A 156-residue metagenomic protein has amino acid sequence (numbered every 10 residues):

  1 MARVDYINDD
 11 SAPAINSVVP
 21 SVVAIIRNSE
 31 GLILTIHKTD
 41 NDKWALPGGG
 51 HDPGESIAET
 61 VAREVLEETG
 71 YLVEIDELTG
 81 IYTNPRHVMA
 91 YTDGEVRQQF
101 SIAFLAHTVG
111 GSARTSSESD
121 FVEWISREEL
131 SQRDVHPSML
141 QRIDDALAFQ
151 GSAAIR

Functional and structural regions predicted by a protein language model:
M1-V23, G94-E95: Acidic, metal-coordinating catalytic segment for phosphate/diphosphate chemistry, firing primarily on the Nudix
V19, N41, L46, V73 (+1 more regions): Short connector loops at helix/strand junctions that flank enzyme active sites, especially segments positioning acidic
P20-V22, G31, F100-I102, D120: Change "...and in nucleic-acid phosphodiester-cleaving endonucleases..." to "...and in nucleic-acid processing enzymes
A24, L78, F104-A106: A structural signal for short, well-ordered beta-strand segments
N28-Y71: Conserved Nudix-box catalytic region and its N-terminal flanking loop in Nudix hydrolases and closely related
D42-K43, S112-R156: Nudix hydrolase/Nudix homology domain
L72-Y82: A short coil-to-beta-strand element that immediately follows conserved catalytic motifs
T83-S112: Active-site-adjacent beta-strand/loop module that shapes the phosphate/pyrophosphate-binding cleft
